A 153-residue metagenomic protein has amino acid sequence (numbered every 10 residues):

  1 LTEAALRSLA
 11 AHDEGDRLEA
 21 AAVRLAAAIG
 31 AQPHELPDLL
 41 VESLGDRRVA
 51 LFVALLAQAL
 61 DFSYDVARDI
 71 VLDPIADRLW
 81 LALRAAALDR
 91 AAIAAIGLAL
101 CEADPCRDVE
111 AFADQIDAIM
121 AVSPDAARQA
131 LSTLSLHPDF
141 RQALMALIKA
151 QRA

Functional and structural regions predicted by a protein language model:
L1-A153: Alpha-helical scaffold segments
